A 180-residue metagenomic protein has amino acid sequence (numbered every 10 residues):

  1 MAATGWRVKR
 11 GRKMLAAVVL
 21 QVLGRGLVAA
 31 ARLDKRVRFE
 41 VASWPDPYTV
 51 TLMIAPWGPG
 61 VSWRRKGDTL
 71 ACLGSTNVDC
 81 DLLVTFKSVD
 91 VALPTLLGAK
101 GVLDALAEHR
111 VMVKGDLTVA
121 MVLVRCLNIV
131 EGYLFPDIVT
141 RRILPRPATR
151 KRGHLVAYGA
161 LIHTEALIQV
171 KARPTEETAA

Functional and structural regions predicted by a protein language model:
M1-A180: Feature captures hydrophobic
